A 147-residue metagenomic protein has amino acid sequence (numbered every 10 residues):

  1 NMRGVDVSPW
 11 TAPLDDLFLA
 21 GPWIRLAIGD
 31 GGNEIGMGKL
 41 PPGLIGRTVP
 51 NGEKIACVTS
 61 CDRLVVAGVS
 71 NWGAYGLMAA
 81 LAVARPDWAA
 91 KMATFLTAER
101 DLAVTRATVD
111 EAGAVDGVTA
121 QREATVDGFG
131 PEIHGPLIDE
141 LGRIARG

Functional and structural regions predicted by a protein language model:
M2-P41: Conserved phosphate- and dinucleotide-binding cores of soluble alpha/beta proteins, encompassing both enzyme active
I28, G32-G147: C-terminal functional extensions of proteins
